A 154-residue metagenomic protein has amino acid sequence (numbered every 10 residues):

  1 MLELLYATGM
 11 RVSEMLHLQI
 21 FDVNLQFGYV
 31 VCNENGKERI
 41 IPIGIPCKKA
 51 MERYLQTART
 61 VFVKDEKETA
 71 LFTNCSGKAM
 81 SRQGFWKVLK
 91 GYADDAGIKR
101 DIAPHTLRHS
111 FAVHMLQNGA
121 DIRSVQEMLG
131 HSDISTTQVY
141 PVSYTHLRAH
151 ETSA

Functional and structural regions predicted by a protein language model:
E3, A7, G91, R108-S132 (+1 more regions): C-terminal catalytic core of tyrosine-transesterase DNA break-rejoin enzymes
G9-R11: Extended, charge-enriched helical/coil interaction regions that scaffold DNA-processing and chromosome-maintenance
S13, H17-R53, K67: Conserved tyrosine-mediated DNA breakage-rejoining catalytic core shared by Y-recombinases
G28-N33, A103, H114, Q126-Y144: Short functional hotspots where side chains directly engage DNA or cofactors
I40, A79-Q83, D101-A103: N-terminal core-binding DNA-recognition domain of tyrosine site-specific recombinases/integrases
K48-K87: Major-groove DNA-contacting interfaces characterized by cationic-aromatic clusters
T145-T152: Conserved small/polar residues in nucleotide/adenosyl-binding loops
